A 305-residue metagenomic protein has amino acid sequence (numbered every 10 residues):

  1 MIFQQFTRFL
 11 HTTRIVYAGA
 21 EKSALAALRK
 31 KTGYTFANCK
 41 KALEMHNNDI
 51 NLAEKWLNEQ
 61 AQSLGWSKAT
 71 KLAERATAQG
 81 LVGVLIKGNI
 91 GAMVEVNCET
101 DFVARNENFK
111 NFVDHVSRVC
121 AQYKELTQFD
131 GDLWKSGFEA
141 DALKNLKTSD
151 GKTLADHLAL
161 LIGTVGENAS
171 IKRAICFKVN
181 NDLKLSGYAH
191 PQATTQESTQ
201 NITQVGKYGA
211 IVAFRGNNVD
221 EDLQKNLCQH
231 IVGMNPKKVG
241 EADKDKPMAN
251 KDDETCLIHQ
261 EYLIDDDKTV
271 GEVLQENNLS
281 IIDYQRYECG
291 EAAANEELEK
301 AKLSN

Functional and structural regions predicted by a protein language model:
I2-F3, L10-N305: N-terminal assembly/interaction segments in proteins that build large macromolecular machines
